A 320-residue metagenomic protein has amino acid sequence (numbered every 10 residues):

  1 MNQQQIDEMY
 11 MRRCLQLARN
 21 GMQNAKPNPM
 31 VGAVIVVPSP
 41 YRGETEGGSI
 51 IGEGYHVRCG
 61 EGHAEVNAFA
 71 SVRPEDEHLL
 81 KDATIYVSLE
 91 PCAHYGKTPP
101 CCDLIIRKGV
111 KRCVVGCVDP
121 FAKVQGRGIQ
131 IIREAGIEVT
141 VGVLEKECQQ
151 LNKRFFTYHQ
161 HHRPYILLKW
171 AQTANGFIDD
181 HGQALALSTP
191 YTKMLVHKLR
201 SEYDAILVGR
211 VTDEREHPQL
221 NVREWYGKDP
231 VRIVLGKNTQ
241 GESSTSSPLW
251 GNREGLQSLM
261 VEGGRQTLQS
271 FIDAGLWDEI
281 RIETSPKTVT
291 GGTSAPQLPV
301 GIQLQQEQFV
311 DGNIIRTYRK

Functional and structural regions predicted by a protein language model:
N2-P29, G52, D76, K97 (+3 more regions): Enzymes that bind and transform nitrogen-containing heteroaromatic metabolites
G32: Helix-turn-helix
I35-E147, V231, S270-I272: Zn2+-dependent cytidine deaminase-like catalytic core
V124-Q125, L151-N152, Q219, T290: Short Asp/Glu-rich motifs
G142-H159: Short, structured interface segments
